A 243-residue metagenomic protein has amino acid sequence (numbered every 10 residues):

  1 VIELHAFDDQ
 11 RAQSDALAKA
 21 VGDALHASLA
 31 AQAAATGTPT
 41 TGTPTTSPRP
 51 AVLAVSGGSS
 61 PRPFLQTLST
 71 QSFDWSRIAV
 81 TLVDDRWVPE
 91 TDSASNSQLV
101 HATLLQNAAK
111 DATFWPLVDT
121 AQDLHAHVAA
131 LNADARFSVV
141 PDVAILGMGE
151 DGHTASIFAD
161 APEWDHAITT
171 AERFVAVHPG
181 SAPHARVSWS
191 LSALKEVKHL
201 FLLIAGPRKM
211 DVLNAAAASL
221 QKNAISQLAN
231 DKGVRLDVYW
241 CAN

Functional and structural regions predicted by a protein language model:
V1, W75-I145: Ligand-binding beta-strand-loop-alpha-helix segment within the catalytic cores of soluble metabolic enzymes
V1-G37, G42, T46-L53: N-terminal glycine-/serine-/threonine-rich phosphate-binding loop
A30, P48-S69: Glycine-rich N-terminal segment of FAD-binding domains in flavoprotein oxidoreductases, spanning the beta-loop-helix
V55-S60, L146-E150, A205: Glycine-rich beta-strand-to-loop/alpha-helix junction loops that act as flexible
T67-W75, Q98-H101, A159-I168: A glycine- and small-aliphatic-rich helix-loop capping segment at beta-alpha/alpha-beta transitions that lines
A126-V128, A155-D160, V212-A216: A short secondary-structure junction signal
L146, E150-S192: Class I SAM-dependent methyltransferase SAM-binding "motif I" and its flanking Rossmann-like core
K198-N243: ATP/nucleoside-binding phosphotransfer catalytic cores, i.e., glycine-rich phosphate-binding loops
